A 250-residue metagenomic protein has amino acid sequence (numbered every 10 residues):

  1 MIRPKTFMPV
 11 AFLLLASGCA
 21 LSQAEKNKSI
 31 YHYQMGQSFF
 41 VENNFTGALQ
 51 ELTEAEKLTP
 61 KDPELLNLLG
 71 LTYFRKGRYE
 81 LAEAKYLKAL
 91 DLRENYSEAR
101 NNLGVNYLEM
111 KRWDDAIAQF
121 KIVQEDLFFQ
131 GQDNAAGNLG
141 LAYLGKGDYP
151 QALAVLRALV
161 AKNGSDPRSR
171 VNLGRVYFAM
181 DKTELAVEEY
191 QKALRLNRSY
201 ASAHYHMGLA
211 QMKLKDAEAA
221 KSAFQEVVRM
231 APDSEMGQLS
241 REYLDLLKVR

Functional and structural regions predicted by a protein language model:
K28-I30, P63-E64, S97-E98, G131-D133 (+3 more regions): Helix-start (N-cap) detector for alpha-helical repeat units in TPR-like alpha-solenoids, especially tetratricopeptide
Q34, L68, N102, N138 (+3 more regions): Canonical tetratricopeptide repeat
L58, L92, D126-F128, K162 (+2 more regions): Structural marker of alpha-solenoid helical repeat scaffolds
M212-R250: Terminal, low-structured helical/coil segments at or just beyond the last alpha-helical repeat
